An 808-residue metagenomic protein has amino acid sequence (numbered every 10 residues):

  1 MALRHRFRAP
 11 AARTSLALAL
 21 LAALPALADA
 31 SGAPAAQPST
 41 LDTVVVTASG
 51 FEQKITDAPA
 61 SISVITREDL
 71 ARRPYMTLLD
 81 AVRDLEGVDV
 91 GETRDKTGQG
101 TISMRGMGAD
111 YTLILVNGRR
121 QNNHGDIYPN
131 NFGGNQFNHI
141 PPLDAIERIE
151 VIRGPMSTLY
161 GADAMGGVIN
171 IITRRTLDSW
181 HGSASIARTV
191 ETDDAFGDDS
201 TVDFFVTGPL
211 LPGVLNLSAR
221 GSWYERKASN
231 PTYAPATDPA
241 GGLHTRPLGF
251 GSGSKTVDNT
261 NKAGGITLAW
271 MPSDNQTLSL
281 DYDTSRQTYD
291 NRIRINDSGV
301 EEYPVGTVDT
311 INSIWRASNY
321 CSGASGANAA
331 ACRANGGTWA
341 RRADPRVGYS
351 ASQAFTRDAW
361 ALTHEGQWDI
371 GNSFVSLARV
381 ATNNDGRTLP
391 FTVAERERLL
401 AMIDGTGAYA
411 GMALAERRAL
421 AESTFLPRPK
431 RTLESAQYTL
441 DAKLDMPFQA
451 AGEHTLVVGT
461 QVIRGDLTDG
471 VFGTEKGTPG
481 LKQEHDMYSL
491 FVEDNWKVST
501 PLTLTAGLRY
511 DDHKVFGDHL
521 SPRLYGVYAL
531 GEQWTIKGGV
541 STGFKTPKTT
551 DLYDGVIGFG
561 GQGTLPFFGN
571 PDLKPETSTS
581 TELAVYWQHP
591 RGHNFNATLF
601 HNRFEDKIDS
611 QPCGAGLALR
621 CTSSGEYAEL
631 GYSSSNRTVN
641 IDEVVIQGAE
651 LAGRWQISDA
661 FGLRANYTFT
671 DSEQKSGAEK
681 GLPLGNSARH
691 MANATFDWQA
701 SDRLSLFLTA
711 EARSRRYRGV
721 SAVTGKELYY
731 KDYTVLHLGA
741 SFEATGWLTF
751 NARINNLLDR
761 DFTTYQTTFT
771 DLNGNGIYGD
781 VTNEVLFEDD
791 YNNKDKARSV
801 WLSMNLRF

Functional and structural regions predicted by a protein language model:
T47, L79, R83-N123: Extracytoplasmic beta-strand/coil segments of soluble accessory domains associated with Gram-negative outer-membrane
Q121-R153, F204: Short acidic/polar hinge/loop motifs at secondary-structure boundaries that mediate gating or recognition
H124, R603-E605, A712-G719, S741-F808: C-terminal beta-signal and adjacent terminal beta-strands/loops of Gram-negative outer-membrane beta-barrel proteins
N138-S185, R807: A beta-strand signature from Gram-negative outer-membrane beta-barrel systems, especially the internal plug domain
S185, K497-S499, F600-R603, T622-S721 (+1 more regions): Gram-negative outer-membrane beta-barrel transporters
I186, T363-E365, F374-G386, A529 (+4 more regions): Membrane-embedded beta-barrel scaffold of Gram-negative outer-membrane proteins
A195-R292, C321-S322, T356-T363, A450: Transmembrane beta-barrel wall of Gram-negative outer-membrane proteins
A269-R286, A331-F516, A529-G531, N596-L599 (+2 more regions): Face-selective signature of the C-terminal outer-membrane beta-barrel domain
